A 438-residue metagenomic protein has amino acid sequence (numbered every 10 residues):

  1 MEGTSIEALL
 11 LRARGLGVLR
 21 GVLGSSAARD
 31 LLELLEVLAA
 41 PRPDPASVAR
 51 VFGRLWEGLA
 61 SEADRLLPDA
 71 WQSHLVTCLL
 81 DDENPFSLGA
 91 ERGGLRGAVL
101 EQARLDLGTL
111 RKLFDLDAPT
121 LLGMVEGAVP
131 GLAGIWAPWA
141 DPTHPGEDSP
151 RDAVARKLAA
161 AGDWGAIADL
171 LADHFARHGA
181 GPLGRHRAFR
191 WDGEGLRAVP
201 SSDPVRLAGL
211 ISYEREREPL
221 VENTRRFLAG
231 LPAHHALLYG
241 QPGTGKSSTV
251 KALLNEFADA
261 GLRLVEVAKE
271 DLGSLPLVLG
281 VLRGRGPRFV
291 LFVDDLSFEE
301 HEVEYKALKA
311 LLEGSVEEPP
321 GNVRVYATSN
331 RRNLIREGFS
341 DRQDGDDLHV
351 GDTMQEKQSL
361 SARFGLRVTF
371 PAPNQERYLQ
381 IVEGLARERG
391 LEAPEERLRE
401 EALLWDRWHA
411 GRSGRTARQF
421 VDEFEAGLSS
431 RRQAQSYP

Functional and structural regions predicted by a protein language model:
M1-A159: Intrinsically disordered, low-complexity N-terminal extensions of AAA+/P-loop NTPases that precede the structured
G134-A198: Interdomain "pre-motor" coupling segment immediately N-terminal to P-loop NTPase/helicase cores
V199-R225: N-terminal pre-Walker A segment at the start of P-loop NTPase domains
L231-V250: Walker A/P-loop nucleotide-binding motif
N255-F289, S297-H301: AAA+/P-loop NTPase substrate/partner-engagement loops
G280-G284, E299-D347, D352: Conserved catalytic/switch belt of AAA+ P-loop NTPases
G345-Q358, G365-L379: Conserved AAA+ ATPase "SRH/arginine-finger" region at the nucleotide-binding site
P371-P438: C-terminal alpha-helical "lid" subdomain
